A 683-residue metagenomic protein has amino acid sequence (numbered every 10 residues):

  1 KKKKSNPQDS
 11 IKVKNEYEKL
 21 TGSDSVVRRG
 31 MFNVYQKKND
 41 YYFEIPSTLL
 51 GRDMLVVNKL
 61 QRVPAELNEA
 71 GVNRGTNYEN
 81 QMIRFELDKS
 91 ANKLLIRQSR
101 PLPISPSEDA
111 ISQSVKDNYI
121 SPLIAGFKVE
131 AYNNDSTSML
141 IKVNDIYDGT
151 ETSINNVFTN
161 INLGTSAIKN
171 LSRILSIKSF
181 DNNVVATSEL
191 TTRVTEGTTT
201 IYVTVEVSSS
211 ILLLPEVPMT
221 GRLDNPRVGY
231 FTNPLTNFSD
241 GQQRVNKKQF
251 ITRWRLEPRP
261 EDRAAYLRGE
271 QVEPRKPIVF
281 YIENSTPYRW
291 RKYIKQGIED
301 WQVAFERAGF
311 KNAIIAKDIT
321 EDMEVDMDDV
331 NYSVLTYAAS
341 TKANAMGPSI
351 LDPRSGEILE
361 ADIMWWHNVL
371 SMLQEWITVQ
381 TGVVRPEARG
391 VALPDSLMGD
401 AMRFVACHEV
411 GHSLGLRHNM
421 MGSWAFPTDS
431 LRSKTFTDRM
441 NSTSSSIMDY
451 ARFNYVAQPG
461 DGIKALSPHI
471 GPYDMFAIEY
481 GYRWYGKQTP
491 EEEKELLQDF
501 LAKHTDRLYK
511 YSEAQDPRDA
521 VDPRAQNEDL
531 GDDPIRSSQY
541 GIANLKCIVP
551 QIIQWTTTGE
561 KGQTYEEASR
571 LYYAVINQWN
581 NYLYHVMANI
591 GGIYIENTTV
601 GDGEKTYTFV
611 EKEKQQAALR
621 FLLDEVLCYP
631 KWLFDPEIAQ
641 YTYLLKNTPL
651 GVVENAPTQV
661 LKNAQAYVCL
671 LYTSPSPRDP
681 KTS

Functional and structural regions predicted by a protein language model:
K2-T286, I319-L373, I377-L393, M402 (+1 more regions): Auxiliary tRNA-acceptor-end handling modules of aminoacyl-tRNA synthetases
L50, P287-A313: Zn2+-dependent metallopeptidase catalytic core
N284, Y288-Q296, S396-A401, V405 (+1 more regions): Soluble non-cytosolic domains of exported or imported proteins
Y293-A304, V405, E409, Q578 (+1 more regions): Amphipathic alpha-helical segments that form well-ordered structural scaffolds and often line/cohere around active
E299-F310, H412, L416, F453 (+1 more regions): Sec-exported extracytoplasmic/periplasmic mature domains
D318-A338, D400-A457: The catalytic-center signature of Zn2+-dependent metalloproteases
W366-S396, V405, G462-E492: Polar, glycine-rich mid-to-C-terminal structural blocks that act as macromolecule-binding/assembly scaffolds
S423-S674, R678, S683: Conserved catalytic/binding loops enriched for acidic/polar residues
